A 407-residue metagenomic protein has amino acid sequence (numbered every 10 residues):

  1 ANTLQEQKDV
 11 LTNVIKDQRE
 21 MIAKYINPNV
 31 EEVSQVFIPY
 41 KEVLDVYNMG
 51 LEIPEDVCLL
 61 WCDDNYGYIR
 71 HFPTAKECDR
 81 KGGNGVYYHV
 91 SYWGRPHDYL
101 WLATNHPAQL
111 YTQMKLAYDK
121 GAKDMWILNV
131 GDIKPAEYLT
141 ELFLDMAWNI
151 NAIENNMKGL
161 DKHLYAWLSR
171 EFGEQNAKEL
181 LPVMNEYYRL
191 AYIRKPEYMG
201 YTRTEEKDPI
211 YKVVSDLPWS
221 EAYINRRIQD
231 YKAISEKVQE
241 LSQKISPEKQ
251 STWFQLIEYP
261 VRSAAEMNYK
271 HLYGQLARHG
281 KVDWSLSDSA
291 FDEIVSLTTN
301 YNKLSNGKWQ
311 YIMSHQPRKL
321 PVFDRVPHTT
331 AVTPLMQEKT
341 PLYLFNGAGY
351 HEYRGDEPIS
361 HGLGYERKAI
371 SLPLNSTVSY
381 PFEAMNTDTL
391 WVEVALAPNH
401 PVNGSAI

Functional and structural regions predicted by a protein language model:
A1-K81, L190, A222-W253, M267: Gly/Pro-rich turn-and-neighbor structural signature
L59, A117, N129, W167 (+1 more regions): Conserved, mostly hydrophobic/aromatic
K81-N105: Active-site clefts of carbohydrate-active enzymes
W101-L128, D145-A152, R278, V282-Y301: Catalytic-core region of carbohydrate-active enzymes that cleave or remodel glycosidic bonds
V130-P182: Extended substrate-binding grooves/exosites of carbohydrate-active enzymes
H163-V326: C-terminal non-catalytic alpha-helical accessory regions
S296-G362: C-terminal/peripheral segments of proteins
Q337-I407: Gly-Asp-aromatic-enriched flexible segments
